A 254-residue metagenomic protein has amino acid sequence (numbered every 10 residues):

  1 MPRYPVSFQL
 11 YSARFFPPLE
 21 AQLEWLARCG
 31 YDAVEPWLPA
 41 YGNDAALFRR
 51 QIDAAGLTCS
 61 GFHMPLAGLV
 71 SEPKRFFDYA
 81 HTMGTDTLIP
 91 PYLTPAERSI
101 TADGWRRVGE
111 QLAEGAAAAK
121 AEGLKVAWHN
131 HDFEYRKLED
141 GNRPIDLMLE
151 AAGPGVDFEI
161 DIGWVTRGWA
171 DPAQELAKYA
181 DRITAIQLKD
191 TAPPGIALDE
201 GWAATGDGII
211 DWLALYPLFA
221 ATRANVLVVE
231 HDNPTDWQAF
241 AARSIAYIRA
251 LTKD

Functional and structural regions predicted by a protein language model:
M1, A54-L57, A119-L124, A151-V156 (+2 more regions): Short helix-capping segments at alpha-helix termini
M1-T87, T252-D254: N-terminal pre-domain/capping segments
Y4-L10, V34-P36, C59-M64, L88-P90 (+4 more regions): Hydrophobic faces of well-ordered beta-strands that scaffold small-molecule active sites in alpha/beta enzyme cores
A13-P18, E35-A46, M64-P73, P95-S99 (+5 more regions): Acidic-and-aromatic substrate-binding clefts and catalytic sites of carbohydrate-active enzymes
E24, L66-D157, K178, Q238: Active-site acidic/histidine proton-transfer and metal-coordination neighborhood in alpha/beta enzyme cores
A27, V34, K120-I209: Acidic/histidine-rich catalytic cores of soluble enzymes
D207-Y216, T222-V229: H/E-rich (His + Asp/Glu) clusters that bind or coordinate divalent metals
W237-D254: C-terminal helical cap(s) of enzyme catalytic domains, especially alpha/beta-barrels
